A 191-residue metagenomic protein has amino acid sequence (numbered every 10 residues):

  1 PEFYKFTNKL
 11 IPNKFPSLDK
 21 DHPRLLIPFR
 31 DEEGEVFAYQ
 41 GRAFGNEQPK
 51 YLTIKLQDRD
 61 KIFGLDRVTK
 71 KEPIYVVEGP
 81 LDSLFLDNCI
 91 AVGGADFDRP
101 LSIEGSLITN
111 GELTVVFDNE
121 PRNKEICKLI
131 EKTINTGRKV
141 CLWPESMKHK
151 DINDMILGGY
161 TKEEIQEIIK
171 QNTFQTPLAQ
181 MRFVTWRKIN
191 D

Functional and structural regions predicted by a protein language model:
P1-E112, I126-C127: Phosphate-handling DNA/RNA-contact segment within nucleic-acid enzymes
P1-L18, P28-E33, V76, I108 (+2 more regions): Replication-associated primase and helicase/ATPase modules
G94-R99, D118-P121, E145-M147: Short, acidic/turn-prone active-site loops that include or flank metal/cofactor- and phosphate-binding residues
